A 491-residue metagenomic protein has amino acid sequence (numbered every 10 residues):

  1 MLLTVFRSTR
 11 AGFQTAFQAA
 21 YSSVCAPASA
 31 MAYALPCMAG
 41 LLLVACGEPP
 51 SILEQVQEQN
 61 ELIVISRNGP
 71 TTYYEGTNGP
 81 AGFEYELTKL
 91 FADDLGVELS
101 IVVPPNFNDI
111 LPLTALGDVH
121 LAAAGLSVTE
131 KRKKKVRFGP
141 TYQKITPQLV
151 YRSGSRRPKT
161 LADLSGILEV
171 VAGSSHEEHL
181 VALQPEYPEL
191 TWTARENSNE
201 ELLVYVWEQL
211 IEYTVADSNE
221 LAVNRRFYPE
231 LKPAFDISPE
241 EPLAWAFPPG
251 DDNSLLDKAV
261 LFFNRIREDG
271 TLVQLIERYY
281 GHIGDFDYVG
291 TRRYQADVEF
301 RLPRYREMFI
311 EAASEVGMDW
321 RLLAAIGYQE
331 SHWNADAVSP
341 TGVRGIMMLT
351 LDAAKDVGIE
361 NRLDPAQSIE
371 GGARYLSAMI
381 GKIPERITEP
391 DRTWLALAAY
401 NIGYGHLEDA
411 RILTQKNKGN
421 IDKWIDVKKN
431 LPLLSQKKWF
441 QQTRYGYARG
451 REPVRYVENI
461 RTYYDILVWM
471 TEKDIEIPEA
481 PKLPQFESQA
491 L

Functional and structural regions predicted by a protein language model:
C46-G125, K134, T191-E196, L255: Extracytoplasmic small-molecule ligand-binding "clamshell" domains of the periplasmic binding protein/Venus flytrap
G47, G82-D94, R152-E177, Q184 (+5 more regions): Extended ligand-binding regions for polar small-molecule ligands
N60-Y73, T160-E177, R362: Short loop->beta-strand "edge-of-pocket" segments that line small-molecule binding or catalytic clefts across diverse
S66-N68, T141-G154, S218, A222-L261 (+4 more regions): Periplasmic-binding protein-like
N108, A124-K134, V181-A182, V204-P239 (+2 more regions): A ligand-binding cleft/hinge motif common to bilobed small-molecule-binding domains
I283-W333, A366-I369, I383-I387, E472-K473 (+1 more regions): Export/targeting segments at the very N-terminus of extracytoplasmic proteins
D336-E360, P365-A378, Q436, I460: Substrate-binding/active-site groove segments that recognize and process beta-1,4-linked N-acetyl-hexosamine
W394-I466: Catalytic and substrate-binding regions of cell-wall glycan-acting enzymes that process beta-1,4-linked
